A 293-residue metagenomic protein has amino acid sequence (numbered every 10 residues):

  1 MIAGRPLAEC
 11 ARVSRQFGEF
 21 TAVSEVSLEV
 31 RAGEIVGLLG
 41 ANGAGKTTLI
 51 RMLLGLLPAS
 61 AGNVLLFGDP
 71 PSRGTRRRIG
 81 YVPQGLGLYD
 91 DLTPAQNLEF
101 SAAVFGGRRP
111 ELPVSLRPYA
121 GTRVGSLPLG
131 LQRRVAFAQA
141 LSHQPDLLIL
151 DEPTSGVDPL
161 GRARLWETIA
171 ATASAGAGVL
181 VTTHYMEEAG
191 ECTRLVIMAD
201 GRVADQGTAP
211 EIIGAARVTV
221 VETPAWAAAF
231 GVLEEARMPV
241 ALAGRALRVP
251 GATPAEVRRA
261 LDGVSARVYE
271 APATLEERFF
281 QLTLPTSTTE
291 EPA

Functional and structural regions predicted by a protein language model:
L54: Helix-to-loop junction immediately C-terminal to a conserved catalytic motif
A61-T75, V114: Conserved ABC transporter NBD signature motif
L148-E152: Catalytic Walker B motif of ABC-type/P-loop ATPase nucleotide-binding domains
E167-G251: ABC transporter nucleotide-binding domain
V218-T286, A293: Short, charged/small-residue-rich alpha-helical element at the C-terminal edge of ABC transporter nucleotide-binding
